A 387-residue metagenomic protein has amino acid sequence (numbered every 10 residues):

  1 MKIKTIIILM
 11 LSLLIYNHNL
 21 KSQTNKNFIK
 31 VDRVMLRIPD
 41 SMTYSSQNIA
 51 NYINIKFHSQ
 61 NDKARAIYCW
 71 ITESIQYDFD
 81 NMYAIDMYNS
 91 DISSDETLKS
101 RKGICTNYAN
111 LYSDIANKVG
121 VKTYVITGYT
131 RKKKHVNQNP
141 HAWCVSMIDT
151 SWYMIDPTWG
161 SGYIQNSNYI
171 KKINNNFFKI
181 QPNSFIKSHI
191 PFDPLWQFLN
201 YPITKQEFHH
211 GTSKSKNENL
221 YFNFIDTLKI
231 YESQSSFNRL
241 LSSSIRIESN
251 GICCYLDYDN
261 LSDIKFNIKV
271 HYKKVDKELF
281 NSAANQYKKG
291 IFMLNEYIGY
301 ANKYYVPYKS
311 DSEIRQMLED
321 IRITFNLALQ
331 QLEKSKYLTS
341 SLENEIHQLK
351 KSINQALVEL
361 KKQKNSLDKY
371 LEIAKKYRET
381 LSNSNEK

Functional and structural regions predicted by a protein language model:
M1-T24: Bacterial Sec-dependent N-terminal signal peptides
Q23-S100, I104, S113: Secondary-structure boundary elements
P39-S46, K56-A64, D91-S94, L98-A109 (+9 more regions): Solvent-exposed, acidic/flexible segments
D40, I115-K118, E333, T339: Generic detector of solvent-exposed, compositionally biased contiguous segments
C69, Y108-S184: Hydrophobic/aromatic-rich core segments of domains that either
I85-N89, G162, I346: Residue-level signal for alpha-helical context at structural boundaries
Q165-K387: Alpha-helical and coiled-coil interaction segments, frequently adjacent to or embedded within charge-biased
